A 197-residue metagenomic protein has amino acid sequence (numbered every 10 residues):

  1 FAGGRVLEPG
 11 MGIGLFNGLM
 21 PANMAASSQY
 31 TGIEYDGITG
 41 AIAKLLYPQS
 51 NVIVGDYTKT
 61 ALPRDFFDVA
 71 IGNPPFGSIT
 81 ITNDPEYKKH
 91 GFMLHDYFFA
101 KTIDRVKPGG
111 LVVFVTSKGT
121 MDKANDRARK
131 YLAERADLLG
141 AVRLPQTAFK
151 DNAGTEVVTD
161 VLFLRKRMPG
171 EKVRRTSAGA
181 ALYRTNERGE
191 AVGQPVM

Functional and structural regions predicted by a protein language model:
F1-A22, G55-E86, D96, K101-G119: Conserved proline-anchored active-site loop of SAM-dependent methyltransferases that bridges a beta-strand
F1-L46, S50: Class I S-adenosyl-L-methionine
P21-A25, K44-V52, A70, D104 (+1 more regions): Short, surface-exposed basic-aromatic patches at helix termini and helix-loop junctions that form
G37, G91-K150, V157-F163: Conserved Class I SAM-dependent methyltransferase catalytic core
I53-D56, V142-R143: Short loop/edge segments at beta-strand edges and connector loops that shape dinucleotide/nucleotide cofactor-binding
P75-G77, G119-M121, A148, M168-G170: Conserved nucleotide-binding/hydrolysis micro-motifs of P-loop NTPases
D151-M197: Flexible, glycine-/basic-rich loop-and-beta segments that form/coincide with the SAM-dependent methyltransferase
